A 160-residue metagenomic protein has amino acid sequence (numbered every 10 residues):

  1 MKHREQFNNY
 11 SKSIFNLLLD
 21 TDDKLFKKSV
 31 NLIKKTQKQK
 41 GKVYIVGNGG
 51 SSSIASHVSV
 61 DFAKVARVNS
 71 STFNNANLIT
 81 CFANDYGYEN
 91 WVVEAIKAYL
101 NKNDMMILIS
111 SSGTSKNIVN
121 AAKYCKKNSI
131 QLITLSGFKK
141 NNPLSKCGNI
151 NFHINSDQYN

Functional and structural regions predicted by a protein language model:
M1-T21: Generic N-terminal amphipathic, Lys/Arg-enriched alpha-helix
R4, D23-F26, E89: Short, structured helix-loop boundary elements
F7, F26-S29, A55: Hydrophobic packing residues in well-ordered alpha-helices of helical domains and bundles
S11, V30, S59: Short amphipathic alpha-helical/adjacent loop interface patches that line ligand and macromolecule-binding sites
L19-Q39: A short, well-structured juxtamembrane/interface segment
Q39-K40, C147: Structured helix-beta-strand junction loops
I45-N160: Glycine-rich phosphate-binding loops that contact phosphosugars or nucleotide phosphates
